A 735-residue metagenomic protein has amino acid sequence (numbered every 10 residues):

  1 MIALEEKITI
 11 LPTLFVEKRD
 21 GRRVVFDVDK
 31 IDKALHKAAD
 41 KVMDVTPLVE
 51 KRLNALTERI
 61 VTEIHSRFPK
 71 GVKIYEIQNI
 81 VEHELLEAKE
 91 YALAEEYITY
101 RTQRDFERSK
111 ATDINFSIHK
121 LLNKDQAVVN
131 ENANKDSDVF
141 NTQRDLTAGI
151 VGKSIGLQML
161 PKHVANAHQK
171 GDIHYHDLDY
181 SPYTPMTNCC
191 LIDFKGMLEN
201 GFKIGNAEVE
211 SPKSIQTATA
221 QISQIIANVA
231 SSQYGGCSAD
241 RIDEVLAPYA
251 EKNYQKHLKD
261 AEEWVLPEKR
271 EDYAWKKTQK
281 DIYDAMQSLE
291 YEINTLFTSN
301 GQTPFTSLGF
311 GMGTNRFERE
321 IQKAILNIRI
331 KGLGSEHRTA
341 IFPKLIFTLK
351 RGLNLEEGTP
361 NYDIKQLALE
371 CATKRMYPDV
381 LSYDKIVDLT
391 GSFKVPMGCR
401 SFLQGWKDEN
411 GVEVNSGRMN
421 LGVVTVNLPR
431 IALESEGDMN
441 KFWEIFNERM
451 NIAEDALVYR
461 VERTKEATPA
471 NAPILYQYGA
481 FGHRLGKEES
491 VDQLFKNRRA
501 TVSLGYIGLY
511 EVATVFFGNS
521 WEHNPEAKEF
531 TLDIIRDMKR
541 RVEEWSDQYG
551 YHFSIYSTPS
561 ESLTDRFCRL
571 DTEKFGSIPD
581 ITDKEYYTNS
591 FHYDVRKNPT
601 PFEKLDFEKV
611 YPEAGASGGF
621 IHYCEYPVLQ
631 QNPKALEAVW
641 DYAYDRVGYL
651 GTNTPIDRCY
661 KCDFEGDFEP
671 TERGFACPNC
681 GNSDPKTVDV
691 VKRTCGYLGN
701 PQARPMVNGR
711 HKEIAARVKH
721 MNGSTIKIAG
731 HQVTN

Functional and structural regions predicted by a protein language model:
I2-L121, K712, A716-R717: Charged, amphipathic alpha-helical regulatory modules used for macromolecular assembly or allosteric control
H36, P429-L433, V512-V515: Short connector loops/turns at beta-strand edges and beta->alpha or beta->beta junctions
P47-L48, K539-D547, K719-N735: Short, intrinsically disordered, low-complexity segments enriched in Ser/Thr and Pro
Q103-E107, D113-R498, N519-S520, N524-K686 (+1 more regions): Conserved catalytic cores of very large enzyme subunits
E244, V502-V515, R536, R693: Contiguous, well-ordered alpha-helical segments that form the cores/surfaces of helical PPI scaffolds
I282-M286, E290, V515, V707-A715: Metallocofactor- and cofactor-centric catalytic cores in central/energy metabolism, strongly enriched
G681-V733: Long insertion/accessory domains within large nucleic-acid-processing enzymes
